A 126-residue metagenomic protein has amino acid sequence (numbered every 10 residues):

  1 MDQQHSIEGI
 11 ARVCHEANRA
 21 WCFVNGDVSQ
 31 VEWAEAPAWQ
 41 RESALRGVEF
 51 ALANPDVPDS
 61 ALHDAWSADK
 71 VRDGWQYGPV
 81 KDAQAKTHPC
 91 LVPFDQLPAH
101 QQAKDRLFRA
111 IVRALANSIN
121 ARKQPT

Functional and structural regions predicted by a protein language model:
M1-T126: Alpha-helical propensity feature that highlights long, continuous alpha-helices across diverse contexts
